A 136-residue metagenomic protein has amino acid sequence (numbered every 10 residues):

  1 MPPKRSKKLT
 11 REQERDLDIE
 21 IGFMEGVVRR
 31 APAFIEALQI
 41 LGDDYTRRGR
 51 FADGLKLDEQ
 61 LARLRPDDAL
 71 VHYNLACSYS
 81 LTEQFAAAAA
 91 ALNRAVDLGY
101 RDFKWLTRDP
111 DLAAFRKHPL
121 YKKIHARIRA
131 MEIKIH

Functional and structural regions predicted by a protein language model:
P2-T10, E14, I21-G26, F103 (+1 more regions): Alpha-helical tetratricopeptide repeat
L9-Q13, E25-E83: Alpha-helical adaptor scaffolds
D16, R50, Q84, K117-L120: Residues in the short coil linking paired helices within alpha-helical repeat scaffolds
D18, G22-E25, E59, N93: Alpha-solenoid helical repeat scaffolds
A33, D67, R101-D102, R108: Short coil loop/turn residues that delineate tetratricopeptide repeat
A86-F103, H125-I133: TPR/TPR-like (Sel1-like) alpha-helical repeat modules
K104, P110-L120: Compact, charge-rich alpha-helical regulatory domains located at protein termini
